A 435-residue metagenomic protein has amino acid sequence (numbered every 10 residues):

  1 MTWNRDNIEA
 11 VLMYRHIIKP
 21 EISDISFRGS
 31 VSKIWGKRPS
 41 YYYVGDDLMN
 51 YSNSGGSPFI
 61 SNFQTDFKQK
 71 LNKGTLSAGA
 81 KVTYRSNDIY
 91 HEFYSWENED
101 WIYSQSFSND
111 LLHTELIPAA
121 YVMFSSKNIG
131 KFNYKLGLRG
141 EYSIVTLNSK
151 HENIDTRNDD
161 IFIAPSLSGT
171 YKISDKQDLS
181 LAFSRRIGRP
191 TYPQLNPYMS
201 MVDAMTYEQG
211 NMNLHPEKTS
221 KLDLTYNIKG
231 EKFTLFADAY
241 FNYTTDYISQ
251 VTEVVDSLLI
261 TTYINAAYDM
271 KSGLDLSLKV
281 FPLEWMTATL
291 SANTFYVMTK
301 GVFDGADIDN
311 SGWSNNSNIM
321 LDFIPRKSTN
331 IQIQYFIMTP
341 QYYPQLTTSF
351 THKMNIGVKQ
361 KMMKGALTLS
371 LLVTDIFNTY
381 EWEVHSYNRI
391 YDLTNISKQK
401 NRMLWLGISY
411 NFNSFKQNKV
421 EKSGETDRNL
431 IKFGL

Functional and structural regions predicted by a protein language model:
T2-D6, N53-F59, D110-L116, I154-I161 (+6 more regions): Replace "Gram-negative outer membrane beta-barrel proteins" with "bacterial and organellar outer membrane beta-barrel
D6-L12, F59-T65, L116-V122, I163-G169 (+7 more regions): Hydrophobic, lipid-facing positions within transmembrane beta-strands of outer-membrane proteins
H16, V31-K37, L71, V82-D88 (+9 more regions): Transmembrane beta-strands of outer-membrane beta-barrel pores
P20-I25, K73-L76, G130-Y134, K176-L179 (+5 more regions): Repeated loop/turn-to-beta-strand initiation elements of outer-membrane beta-barrel proteins
G29, G36-Y43, D47-N50, I117-E152 (+3 more regions): Surface-exposed extracellular loop regions of Gram-negative outer-membrane beta-barrel proteins
W35-K37, I144-T146, D175-K221, F241-T261 (+2 more regions): Surface-exposed extracellular loop regions of Gram-negative outer-membrane beta-barrel proteins, predominantly
Y51-S54, I60-D66, S104-S108, N211 (+6 more regions): Outer membrane beta-barrel strand-and-loop segments of large Gram-negative receptors, especially TonB-dependent
S311-L435: Conserved C-terminal beta-signal and adjacent last beta-strands/turns of outer-membrane beta-barrel proteins
